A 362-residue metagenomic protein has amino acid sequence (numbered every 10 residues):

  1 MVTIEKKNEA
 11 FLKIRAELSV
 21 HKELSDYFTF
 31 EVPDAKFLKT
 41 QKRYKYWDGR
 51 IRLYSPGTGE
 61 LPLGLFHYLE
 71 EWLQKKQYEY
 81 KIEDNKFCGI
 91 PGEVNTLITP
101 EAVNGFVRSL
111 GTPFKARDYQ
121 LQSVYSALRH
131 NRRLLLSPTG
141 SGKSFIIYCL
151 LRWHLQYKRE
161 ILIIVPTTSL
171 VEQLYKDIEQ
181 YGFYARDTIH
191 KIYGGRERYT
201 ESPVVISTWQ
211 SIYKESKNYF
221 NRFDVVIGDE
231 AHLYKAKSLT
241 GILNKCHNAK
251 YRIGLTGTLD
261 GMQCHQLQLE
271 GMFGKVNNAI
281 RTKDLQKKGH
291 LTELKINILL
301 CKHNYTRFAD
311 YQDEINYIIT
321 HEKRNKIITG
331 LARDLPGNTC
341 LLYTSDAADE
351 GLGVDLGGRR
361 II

Functional and structural regions predicted by a protein language model:
M1-E83: N-terminal accessory nucleic-acid engagement/regulatory domains that precede and modulate ATP-driven motor cores
P91-R133: Conserved pre-motif I regulatory segment
H130-L150: Walker A/P-loop
L170-K191: Conserved helix-turn-beta segment of the N-terminal RecA-like "Helicase ATP-binding" lobe in SF1/SF2 helicases
G195-R222, A236, T240: Conserved helix/coil segment N-terminal to the catalytic DExD/H
L233-E293: Post-DEXD/H (motif II) to motif III coupling segment of the RecA-like Helicase ATP-binding lobe
D310-T339: Conserved interdomain hinge at the start of the Helicase C-terminal
Y343-A348: Conserved small/polar residues in nucleotide/adenosyl-binding loops
